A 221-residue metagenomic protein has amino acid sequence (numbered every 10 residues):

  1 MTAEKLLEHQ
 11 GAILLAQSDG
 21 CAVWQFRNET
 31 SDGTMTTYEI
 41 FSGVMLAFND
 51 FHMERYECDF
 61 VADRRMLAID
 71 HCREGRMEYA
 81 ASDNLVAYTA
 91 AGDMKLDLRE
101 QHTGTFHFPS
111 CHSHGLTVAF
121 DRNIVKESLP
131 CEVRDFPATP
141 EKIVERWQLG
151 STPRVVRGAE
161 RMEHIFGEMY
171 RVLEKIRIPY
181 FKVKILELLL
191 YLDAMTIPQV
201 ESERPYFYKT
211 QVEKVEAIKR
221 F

Functional and structural regions predicted by a protein language model:
M1-Q10: Polar/acidic, low-complexity leader/linker segments enriched in S/T/G and N/D
A3, F48-C58, A119-P130: Short N-terminal signal/transit or membrane-insertion segments and the immediately adjacent low-complexity/disordered
I13-H114: N-terminal functional module of multi-domain proteins
A80-K219: Alpha-helical bundle regulatory/interaction domains
